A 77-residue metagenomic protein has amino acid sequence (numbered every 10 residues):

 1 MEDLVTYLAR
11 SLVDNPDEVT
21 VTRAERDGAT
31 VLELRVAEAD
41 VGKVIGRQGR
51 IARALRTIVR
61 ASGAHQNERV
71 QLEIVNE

Functional and structural regions predicted by a protein language model:
M1-K43, A54-E77: RNA-contacting regions in translation and RNA-metabolism proteins, encompassing KH/S1 modules where present
I51: An amphipathic, aromatic/His-enriched active-site/gating alpha helix that lines ligand/cofactor pockets
